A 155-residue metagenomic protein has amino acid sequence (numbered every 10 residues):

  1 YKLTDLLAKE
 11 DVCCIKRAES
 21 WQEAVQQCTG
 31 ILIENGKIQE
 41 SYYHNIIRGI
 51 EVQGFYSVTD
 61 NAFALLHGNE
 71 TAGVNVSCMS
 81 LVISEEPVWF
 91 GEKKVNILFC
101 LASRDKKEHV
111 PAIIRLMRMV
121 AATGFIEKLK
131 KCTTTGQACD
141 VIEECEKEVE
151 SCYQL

Functional and structural regions predicted by a protein language model:
Y1-L155: Cytosolic covalent-transfer regions centered on His/Cys nucleophiles that carry phosphoryl or persulfide groups
